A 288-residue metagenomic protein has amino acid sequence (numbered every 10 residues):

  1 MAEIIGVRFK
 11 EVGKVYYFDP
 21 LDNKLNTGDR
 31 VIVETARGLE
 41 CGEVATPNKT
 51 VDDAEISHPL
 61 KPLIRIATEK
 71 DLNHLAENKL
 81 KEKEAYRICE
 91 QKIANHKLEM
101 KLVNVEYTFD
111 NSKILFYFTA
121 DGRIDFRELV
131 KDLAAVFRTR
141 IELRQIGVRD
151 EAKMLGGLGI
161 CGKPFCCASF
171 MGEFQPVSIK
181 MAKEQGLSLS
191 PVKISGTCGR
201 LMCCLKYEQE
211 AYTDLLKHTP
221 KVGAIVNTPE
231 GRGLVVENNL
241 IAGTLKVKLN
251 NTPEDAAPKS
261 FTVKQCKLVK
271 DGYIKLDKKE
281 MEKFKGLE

Functional and structural regions predicted by a protein language model:
M1-E3, L25-T27, T219-V222, N239-G243: A short, compositionally biased
M1-P191: Acidic-enriched and Gly/Ser
G13-V15, L39, R232, E254-S260: Short, mixed charged/polar active-site loops that provide acid/base catalysis or chelate metal/phosphate cofactors
T35-E40, A224-R232: Short coil-to-beta-strand transition motifs
N48-D52, N238-G243: Short, conserved beta-turn/loop elements at beta-strand boundaries and strand-helix junctions
G157-T228, V236: Conserved glycine-centered short motifs in functionally critical loops
N239-F261: Basic/aromatic-rich interaction segments and small domains that mediate binding to polyanionic partners
P258-E288: Intrinsically disordered, low-complexity linker and terminal regions at domain boundaries
